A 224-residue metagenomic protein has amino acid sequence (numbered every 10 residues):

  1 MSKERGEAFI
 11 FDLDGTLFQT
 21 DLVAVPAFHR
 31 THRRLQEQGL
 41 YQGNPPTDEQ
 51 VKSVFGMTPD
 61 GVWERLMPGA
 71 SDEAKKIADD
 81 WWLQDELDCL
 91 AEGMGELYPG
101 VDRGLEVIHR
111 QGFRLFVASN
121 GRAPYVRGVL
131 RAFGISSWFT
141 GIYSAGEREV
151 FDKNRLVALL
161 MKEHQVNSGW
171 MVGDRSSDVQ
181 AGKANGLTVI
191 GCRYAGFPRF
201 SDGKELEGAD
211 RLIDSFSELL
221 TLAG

Functional and structural regions predicted by a protein language model:
S2-E4, R110-F113, E163-N167: Glycine-rich phosphate-binding loop signature in dinucleotide/nucleotide-binding domains
E4-P99: N-terminal helical cap/lid subdomain that shapes the substrate entry/recognition surface in HAD-like hydrolases
T16, S119-G121: Conserved phosphate-coupling serine/threonine residues in phosphotransfer and NTP-handling enzymes
V51, I135-F151: A short, structured active-site edge motif that brings together acidic residues
D88-V117, R127, N154: Short, acidic loop-to-helix structural element flanking the phosphoryl-transfer center in phosphate-processing enzymes
D102-R110, M161, V179-K183: Surface-exposed amphipathic alpha-helices with a cationic face
D152-V179: Conserved Lys-Pro-Asp/Glu-containing loop-to-beta segment of HAD-superfamily phosphomonoesterases, centered on
M171-R211: Acidic, Mg2+-coordinating phosphoryl-transfer loop and its flanking beta/alpha structural elements, shared across
